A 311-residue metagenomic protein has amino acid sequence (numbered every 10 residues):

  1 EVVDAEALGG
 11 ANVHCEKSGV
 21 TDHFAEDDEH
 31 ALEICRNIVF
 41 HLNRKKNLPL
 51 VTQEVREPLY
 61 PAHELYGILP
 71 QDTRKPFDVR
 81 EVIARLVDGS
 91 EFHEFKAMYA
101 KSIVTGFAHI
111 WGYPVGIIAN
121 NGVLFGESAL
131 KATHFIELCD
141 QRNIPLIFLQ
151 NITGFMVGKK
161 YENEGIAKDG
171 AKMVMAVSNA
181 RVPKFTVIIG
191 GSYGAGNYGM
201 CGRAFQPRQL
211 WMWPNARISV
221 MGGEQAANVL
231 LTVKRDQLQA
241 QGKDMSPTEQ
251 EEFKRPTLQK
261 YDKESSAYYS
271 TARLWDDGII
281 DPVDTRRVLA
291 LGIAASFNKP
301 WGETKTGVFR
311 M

Functional and structural regions predicted by a protein language model:
E1-M311: Ligand-binding clefts of soluble mixed alpha/beta catalytic domains
